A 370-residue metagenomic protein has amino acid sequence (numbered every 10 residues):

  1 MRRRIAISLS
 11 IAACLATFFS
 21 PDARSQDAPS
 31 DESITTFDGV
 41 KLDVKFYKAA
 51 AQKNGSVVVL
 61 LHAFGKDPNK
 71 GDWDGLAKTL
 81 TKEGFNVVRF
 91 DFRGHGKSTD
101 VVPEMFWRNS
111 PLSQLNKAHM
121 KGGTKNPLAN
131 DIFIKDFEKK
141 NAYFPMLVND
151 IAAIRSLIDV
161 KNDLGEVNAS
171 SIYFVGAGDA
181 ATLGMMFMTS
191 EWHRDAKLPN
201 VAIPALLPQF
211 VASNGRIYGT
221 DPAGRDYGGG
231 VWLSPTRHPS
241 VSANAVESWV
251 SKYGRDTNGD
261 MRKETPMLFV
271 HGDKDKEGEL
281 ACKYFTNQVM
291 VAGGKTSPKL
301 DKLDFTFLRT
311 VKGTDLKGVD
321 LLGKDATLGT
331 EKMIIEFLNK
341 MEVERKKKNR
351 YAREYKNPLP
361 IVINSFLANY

Functional and structural regions predicted by a protein language model:
S25-A51: N-terminal cap/lid segment of alpha/beta-hydrolase-fold proteins
N54-A63: Short beta-strand element of the alpha/beta-hydrolase
G65-A77: The serine-hydrolase catalytic nucleophile loop
T81-N109, L128-N130: Conserved alpha/beta-hydrolase
F106-G165: Alpha/beta-hydrolase active-site loop
G165-G178: Alpha/beta-hydrolase fold nucleophile elbow
L198-K299: The feature captures the conserved acid-bearing segment of alpha/beta-hydrolase catalytic domains
K283, A292-Y370: C-terminal catalytic histidine-bearing segment of alpha/beta-hydrolase fold enzymes
